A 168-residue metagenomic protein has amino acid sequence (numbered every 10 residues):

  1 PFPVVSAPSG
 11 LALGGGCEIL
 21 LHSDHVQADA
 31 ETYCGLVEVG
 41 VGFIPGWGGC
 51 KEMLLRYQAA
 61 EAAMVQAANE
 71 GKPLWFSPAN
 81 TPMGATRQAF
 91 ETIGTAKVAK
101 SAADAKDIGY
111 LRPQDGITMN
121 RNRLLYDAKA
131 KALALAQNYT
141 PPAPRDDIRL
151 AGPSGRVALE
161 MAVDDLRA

Functional and structural regions predicted by a protein language model:
P1-V41, P45: Glycine-rich beta-to-alpha active-site loop
P3, A7, L20, G46-L55 (+2 more regions): Catalytic cores of nucleotide-enabled group-transfer and carboxylate-activating enzymes in metabolic and assembly-line
V5, C17, V26, L54 (+3 more regions): Generic hydrophobic alpha-helical scaffold/packing signal
A12-G15, Y57, A99: A short, glycine-centered helix-capping/turn motif at helix boundaries that positions DNA-contacting or catalytic
G40, Y57-A60: Mature, well-folded catalytic/scaffold domains that follow N-terminal targeting or propeptide regions
E61-S101, D107, R112-D115, M119-A168: Intrinsically disordered, low-complexity segments enriched in small/flexible residues
